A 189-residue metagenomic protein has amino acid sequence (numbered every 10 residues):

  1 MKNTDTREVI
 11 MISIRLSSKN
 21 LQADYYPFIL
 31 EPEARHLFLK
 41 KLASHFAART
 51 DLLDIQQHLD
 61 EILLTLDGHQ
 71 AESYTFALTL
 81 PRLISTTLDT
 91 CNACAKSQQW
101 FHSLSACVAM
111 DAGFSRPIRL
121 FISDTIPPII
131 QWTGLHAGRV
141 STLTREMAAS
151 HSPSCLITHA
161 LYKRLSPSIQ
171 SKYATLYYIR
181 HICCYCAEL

Functional and structural regions predicted by a protein language model:
M1-T4, W100: Short boundary motifs at domain starts and secondary-structure transition points
K2, K19, K40-K41, K96 (+2 more regions): Context-gated lysine
N3-R82, T86: Catalytic NTP-binding/metal-coordinating core of nucleotidyl cyclase/transferase enzymes
H69-C183: Catalytic beta-strand-to-alpha-helix segment of the class III nucleotidyl cyclase homology domain
